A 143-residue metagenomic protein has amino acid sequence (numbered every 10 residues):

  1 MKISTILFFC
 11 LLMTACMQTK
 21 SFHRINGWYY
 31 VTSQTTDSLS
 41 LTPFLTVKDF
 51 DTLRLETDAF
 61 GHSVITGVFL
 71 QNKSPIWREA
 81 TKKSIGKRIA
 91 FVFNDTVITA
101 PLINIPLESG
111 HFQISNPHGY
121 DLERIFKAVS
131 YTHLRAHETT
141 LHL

Functional and structural regions predicted by a protein language model:
M1-T5: Positively charged n-region of N-terminal signal peptides that target proteins for export
T14-A15: C-terminal motif of bacterial Sec signal peptides marking the signal peptidase cleavage site
T19-S109: Extracytoplasmic
P101, I105-S130: Structured soluble/peripheral alpha/beta segments that form catalytic or ligand/cofactor-binding pockets
T132-T139: Conserved small/polar residues in nucleotide/adenosyl-binding loops
